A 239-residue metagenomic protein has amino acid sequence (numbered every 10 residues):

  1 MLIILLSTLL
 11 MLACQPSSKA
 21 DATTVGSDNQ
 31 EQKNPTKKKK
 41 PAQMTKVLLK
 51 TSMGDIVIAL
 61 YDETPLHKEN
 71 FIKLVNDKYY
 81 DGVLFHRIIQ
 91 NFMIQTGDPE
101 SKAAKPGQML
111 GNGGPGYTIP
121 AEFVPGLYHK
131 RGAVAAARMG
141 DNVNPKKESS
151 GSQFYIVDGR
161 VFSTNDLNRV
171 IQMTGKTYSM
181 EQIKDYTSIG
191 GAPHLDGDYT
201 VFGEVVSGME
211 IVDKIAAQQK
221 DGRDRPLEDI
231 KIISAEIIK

Functional and structural regions predicted by a protein language model:
L2-L12: Bacterial N-terminal signal peptides
C14-K239: Cyclophilin-like peptidyl-prolyl cis-trans isomerases
